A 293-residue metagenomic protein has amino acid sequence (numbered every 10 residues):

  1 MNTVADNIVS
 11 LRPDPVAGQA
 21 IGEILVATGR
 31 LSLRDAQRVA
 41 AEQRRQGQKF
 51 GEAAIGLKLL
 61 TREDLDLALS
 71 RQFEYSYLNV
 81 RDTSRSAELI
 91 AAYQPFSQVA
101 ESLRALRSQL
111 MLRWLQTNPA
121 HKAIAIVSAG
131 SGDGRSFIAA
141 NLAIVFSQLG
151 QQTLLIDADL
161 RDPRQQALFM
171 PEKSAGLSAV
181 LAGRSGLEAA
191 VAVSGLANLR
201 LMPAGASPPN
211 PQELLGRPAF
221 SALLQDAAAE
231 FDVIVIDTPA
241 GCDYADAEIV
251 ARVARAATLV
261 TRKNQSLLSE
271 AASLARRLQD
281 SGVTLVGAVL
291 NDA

Functional and structural regions predicted by a protein language model:
N2-Q46, L57-N79, T83-A293: P-loop NTP-binding module
G47-G51: Helix-loop-beta junctions that constitute the ligand-sensing/allosteric loops of cytosolic regulatory sensor domains
